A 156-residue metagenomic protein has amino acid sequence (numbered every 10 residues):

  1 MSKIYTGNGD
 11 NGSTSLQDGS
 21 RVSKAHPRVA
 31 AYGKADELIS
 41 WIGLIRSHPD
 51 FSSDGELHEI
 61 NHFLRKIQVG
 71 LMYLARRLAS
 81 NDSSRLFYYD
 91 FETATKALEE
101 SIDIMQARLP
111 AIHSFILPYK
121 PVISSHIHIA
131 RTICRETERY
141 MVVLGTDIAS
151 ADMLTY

Functional and structural regions predicted by a protein language model:
M1-Y156: Phosphate/pyrophosphate-binding loop motifs in nucleotide- or prenyl diphosphate-using proteins
